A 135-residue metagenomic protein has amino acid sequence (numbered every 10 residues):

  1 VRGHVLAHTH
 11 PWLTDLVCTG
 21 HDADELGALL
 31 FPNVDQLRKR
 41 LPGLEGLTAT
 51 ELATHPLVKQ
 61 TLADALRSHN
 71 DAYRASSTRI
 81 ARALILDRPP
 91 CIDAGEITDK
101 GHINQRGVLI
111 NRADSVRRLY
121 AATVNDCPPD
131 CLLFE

Functional and structural regions predicted by a protein language model:
V1-T78, I92: AMP-binding/adenylate-forming catalytic core of the ANL superfamily
T14-T19, D24, R67-E135: Conserved C-terminal "lid"/linker of ANL adenylate-forming enzymes
